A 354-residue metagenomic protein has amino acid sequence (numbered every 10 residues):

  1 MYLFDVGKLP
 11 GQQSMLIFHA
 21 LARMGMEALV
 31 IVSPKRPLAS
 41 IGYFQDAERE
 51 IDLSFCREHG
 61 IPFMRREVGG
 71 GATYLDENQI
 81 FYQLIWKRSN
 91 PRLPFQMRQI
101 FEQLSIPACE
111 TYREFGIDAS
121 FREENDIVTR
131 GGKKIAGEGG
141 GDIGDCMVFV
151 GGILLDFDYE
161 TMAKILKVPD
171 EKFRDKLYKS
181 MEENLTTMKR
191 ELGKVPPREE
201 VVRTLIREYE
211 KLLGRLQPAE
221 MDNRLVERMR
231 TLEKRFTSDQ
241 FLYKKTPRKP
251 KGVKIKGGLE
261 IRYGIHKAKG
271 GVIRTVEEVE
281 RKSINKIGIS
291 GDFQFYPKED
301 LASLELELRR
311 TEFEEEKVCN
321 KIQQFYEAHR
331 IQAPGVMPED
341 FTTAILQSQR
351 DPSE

Functional and structural regions predicted by a protein language model:
M1-I100: N-terminal lobe of the biotin/lipoate ligase/transferase fold
A72-P91, P169, F173-E191: Residues forming anionic-ligand binding surfaces in small-molecule and nucleic-acid pockets of primarily soluble enzymes
Q79-R130: Contiguous, small/hydrophobic- and glycine-enriched helical/loop subdomains that border and often "cap" functional
G116-E123, L212-M229, E315-C319, I331-G335: Flexible, glycine/charged-enriched surface loops at secondary-structure junctions
F121-G140, R224-T231: Beta-rich nucleic-acid/ligand-interaction surfaces
Y178-M221, M229-L242: A conserved active-site cap/scaffold subdomain adjacent to cofactor or substrate pockets
M188, G270-R274, E278-E354: Active-site- and interface-proximal helix/loop "cap" or "latch" segments in soluble metabolic and energy-transducing
E227-R281: Structured beta-strand/loop patches that form or line metal/cofactor-binding pockets in enzymes
